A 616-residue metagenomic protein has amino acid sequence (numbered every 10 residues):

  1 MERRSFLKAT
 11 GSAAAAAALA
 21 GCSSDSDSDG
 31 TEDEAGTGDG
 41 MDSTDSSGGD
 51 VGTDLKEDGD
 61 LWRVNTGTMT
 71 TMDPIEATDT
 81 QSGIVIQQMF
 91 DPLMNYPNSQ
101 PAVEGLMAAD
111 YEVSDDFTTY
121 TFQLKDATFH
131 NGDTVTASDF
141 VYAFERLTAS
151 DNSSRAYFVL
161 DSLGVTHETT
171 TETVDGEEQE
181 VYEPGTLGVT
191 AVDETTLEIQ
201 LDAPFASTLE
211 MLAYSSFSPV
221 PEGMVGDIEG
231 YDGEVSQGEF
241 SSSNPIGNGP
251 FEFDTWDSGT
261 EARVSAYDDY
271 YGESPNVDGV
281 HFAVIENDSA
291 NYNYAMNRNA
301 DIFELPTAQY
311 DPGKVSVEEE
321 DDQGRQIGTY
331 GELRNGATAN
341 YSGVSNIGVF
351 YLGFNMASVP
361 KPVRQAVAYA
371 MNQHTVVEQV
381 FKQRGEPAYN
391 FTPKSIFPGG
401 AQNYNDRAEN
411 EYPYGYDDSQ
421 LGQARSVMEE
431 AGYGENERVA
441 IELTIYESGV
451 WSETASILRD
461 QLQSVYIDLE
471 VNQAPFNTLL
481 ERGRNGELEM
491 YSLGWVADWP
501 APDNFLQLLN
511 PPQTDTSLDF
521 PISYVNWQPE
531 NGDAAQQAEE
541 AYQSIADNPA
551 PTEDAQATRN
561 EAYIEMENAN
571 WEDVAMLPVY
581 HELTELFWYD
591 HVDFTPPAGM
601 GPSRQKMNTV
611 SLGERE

Functional and structural regions predicted by a protein language model:
F6-L7, E112-V113, T190, D417 (+3 more regions): Extracytoplasmic/peripheral linker and loop segments enriched in polar/acidic and small residues with frequent Thr/Pro
V64-V113, I246: N-terminal lobe/hinge region of extracytoplasmic solute-binding protein
A109-A156, N291-Y294: Aromatic- and charge-enriched surface segment that lines or borders ligand/interaction sites
L160-D227: Surface-exposed binding/hinge segments that line and control ligand-binding clefts or catalytic entry sites
T195, P204-S207, L212-H281, S289-A290: Gly/Pro-rich hinge or "lid" segments in bacterial periplasmic/extracellular proteins
E239, R263-Q326: Ligand-site clamp/hinge motif
V359-D460, V465, E565, E614-E616: Append "and occasionally in soluble cytosolic enzymes with long acidic Gly/Pro-rich linkers
L586-E616: Long beta-strand-rich cores associated with HINT superfamily self-processing modules
